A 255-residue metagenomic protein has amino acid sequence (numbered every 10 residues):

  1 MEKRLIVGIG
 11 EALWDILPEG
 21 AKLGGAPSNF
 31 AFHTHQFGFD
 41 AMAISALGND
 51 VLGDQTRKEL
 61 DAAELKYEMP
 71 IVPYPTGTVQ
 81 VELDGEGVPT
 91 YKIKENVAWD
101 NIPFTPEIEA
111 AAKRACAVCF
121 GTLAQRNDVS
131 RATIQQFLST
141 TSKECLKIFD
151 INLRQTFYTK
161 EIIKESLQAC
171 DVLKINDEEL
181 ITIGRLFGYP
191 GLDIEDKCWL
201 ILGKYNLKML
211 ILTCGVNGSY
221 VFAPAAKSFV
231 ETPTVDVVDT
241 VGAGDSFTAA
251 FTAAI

Functional and structural regions predicted by a protein language model:
M1-L5, G191-I255: Conserved phosphate-binding/catalytic region of the ribokinase-like
M1-L65, V79, V237-V238: Glycine-rich phosphate/adenosyl-contacting loop at the front of the ribokinase-like
L5, D40, L146, V172 (+1 more regions): Proline-centered loop/turn at the N-terminus of a beta-strand
T34, N176, G244: Short, conserved phosphate/pyrophosphate- and ester-handling motifs at nucleotide-, phospho-/glycolipid
D40-T122, K143: Conserved N-terminal subdomain of the carbohydrate kinase-like
A110-A111, E165-S166, G203: Structural alpha-helical scaffold elements that stabilize or flank donor/cofactor-binding regions in carbohydrate
A117, T122-D196: Conserved beta-alpha-beta core of the PfkB/ribokinase-like small-molecule kinase fold
